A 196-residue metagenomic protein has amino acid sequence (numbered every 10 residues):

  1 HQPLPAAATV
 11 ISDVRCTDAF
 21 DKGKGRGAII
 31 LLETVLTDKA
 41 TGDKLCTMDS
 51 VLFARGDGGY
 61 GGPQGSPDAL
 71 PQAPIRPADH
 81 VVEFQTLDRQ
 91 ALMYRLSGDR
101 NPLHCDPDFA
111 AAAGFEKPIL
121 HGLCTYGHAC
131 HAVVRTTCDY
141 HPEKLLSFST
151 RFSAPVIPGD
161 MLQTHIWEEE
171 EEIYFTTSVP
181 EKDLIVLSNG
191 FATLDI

Functional and structural regions predicted by a protein language model:
Q2-V81, P158-G159, Q163-I196: HotDog/MaoC-like acyl-thioester-processing domains
R55, G98, P155: Residues that form or immediately flank small-molecule/cofactor binding pockets and catalytic motifs
G62-Q64, P71-Y140: Hot-dog-fold acyl-thioester-processing enzymes
D108-L184, F191: Catalytic-pocket segment enriched in acidic/His residues
